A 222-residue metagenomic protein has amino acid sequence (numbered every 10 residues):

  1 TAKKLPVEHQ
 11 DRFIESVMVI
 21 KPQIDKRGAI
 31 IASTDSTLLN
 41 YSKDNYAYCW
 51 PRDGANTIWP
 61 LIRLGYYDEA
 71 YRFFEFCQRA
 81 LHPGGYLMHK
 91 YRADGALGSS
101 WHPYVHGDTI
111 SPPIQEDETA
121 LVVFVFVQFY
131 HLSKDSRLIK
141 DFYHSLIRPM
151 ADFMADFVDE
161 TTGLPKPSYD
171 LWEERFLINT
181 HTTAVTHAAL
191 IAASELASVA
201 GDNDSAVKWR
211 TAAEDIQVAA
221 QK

Functional and structural regions predicted by a protein language model:
T1, L5, L38-G54, W59-L64 (+4 more regions): Solvent-exposed loop and edge beta-strand segments that line ligand/cofactor-binding and catalytic clefts
T1-C49, R72, F76, G84-K90: Low-complexity, Ser/Thr/Pro/Gly-enriched N-terminal "stalk/linker" regions
A2-L5, M18-V19, A55-D68, S111 (+2 more regions): Well-ordered alpha-helical scaffold segments within catalytic/enzyme domains
R12, D53, F73, V122-V125 (+4 more regions): Alpha-helical packing segments of well-folded alpha/beta enzyme cores
R12, Q115-E118, Y143, T182 (+2 more regions): Amphipathic alpha-helix face/heptad-repeat signature
P22, K26, Q128-H131, D156-G163 (+2 more regions): Conserved helix-loop functional segments at active or binding sites
I30-L38, G65-T161: Helix-terminus loop motifs that line ligand-binding clefts
G84-R92, E160-K222: Catalytic cores of carbohydrate-active enzymes
